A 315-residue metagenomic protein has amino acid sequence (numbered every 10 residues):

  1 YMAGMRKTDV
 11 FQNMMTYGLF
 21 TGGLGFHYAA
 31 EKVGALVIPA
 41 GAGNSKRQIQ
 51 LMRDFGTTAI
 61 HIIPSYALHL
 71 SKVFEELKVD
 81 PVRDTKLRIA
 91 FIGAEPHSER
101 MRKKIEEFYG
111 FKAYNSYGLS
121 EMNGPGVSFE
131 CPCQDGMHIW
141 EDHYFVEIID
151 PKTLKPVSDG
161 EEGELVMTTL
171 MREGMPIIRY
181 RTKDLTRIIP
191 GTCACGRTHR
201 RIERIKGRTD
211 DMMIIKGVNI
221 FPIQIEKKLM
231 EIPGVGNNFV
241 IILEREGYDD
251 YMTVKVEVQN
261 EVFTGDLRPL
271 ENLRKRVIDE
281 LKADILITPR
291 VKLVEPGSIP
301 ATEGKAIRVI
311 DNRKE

Functional and structural regions predicted by a protein language model:
Y1-V37: Conserved AMP-binding loop of ANL adenylate-forming enzymes
T21, V33-E315: Active-site glycine/GP-rich loop and adjacent strand/helix microenvironment that borders small-molecule binding pockets
